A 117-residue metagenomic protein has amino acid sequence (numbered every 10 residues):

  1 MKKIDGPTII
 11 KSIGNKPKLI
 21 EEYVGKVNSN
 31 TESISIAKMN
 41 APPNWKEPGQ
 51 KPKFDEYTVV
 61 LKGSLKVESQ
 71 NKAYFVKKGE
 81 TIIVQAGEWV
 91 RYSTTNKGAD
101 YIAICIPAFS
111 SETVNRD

Functional and structural regions predicted by a protein language model:
M1-S33, P48, R116-D117: A short, N-terminal "cap"/entry segment at the start of jelly-roll beta-barrel domains of the cupin/DSBH fold
G25-K26, K46-P52, S93-T94, T113-V114: Short histidine-centered beta-strand/loop micro-motifs that create catalytic or ligand/metal-coordination sites
S29-E32, P42-W45, K62-S64, P107-S110: Short, charged/polar surface micro-motifs in flexible loops or helix N-caps
N30, A86-S111: Ligand-binding loop in jelly-roll beta-barrel domains
K38-A41, P52-V67: Short, conserved beta-strand element in jelly-roll/cupin
S64-K66, A73, W89, G98: Structural motif
N71-A86: Short acidic-glycine-tyrosine-enriched beta hairpin
